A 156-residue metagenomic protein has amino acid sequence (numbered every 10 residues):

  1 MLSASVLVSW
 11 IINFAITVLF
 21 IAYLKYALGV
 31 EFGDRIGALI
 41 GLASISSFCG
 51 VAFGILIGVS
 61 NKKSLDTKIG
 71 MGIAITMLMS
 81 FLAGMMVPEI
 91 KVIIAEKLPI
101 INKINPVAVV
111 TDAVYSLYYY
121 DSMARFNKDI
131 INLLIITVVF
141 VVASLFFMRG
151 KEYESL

Functional and structural regions predicted by a protein language model:
M1-L2, R35: Juxtamembrane helix-start elements in MFS-like secondary transporters
L2-Y23, S44, L134-T137: Selective transmembrane-helix segments that form parts of the transport pathway or gating/packing helices in multipass
A22-I40: Membrane-interfacial helix-loop-helix connectors in multipass membrane proteins
D34-L156: Membrane-spanning alpha-helical segments of multipass transporters and channels
